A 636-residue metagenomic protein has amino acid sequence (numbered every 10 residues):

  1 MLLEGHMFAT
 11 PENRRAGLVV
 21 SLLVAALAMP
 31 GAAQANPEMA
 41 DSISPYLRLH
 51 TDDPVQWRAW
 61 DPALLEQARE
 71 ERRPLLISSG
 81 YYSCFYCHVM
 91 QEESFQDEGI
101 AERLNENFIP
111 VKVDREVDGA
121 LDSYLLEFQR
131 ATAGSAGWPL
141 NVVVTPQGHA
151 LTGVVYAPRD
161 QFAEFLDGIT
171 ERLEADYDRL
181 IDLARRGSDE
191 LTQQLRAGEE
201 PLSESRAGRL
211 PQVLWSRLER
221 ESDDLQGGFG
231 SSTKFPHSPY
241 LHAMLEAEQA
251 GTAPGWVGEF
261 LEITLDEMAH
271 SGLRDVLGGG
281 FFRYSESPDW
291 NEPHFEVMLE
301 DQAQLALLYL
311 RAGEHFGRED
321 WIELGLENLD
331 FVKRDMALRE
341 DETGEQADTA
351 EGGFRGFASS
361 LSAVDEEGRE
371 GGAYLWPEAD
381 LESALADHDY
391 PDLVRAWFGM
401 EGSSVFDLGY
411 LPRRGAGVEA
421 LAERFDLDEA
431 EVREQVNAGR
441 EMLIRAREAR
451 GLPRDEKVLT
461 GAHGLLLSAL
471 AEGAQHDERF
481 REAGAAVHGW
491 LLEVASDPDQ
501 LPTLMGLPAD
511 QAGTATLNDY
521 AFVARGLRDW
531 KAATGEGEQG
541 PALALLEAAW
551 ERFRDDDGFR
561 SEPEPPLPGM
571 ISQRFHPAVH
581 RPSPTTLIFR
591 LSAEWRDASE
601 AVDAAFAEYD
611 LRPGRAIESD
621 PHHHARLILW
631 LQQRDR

Functional and structural regions predicted by a protein language model:
L2-H6: Short, Lys/Arg-enriched N-terminal segments with co-localized hydrophobic residues within the first ~10-30 amino acids
F8-V19: Bacterial N-terminal signal peptides that target proteins for export
V19-P30: Bacterial N-terminal signal peptides
A33-L465, A469, Q475, A548 (+1 more regions): Replace the tail clause
S83-Y86, L305, V487, D519-V523: Extended, hydrophobic alpha-helical segments in both membrane/secreted and soluble proteins
A250-G255, H476-R479, A533-G537, D597: Short coil/turn connectors between adjacent alpha-helices in alpha-solenoid helical repeat scaffolds
E267-R274, A486-D497: Glycine-rich, acidic and aromatic/proline-enriched surface loops and short helix-turn segments that act as binding
R334-A350, E493-A521, G526-R636: Long, polar/charge-rich, low-hydrophobicity segments
